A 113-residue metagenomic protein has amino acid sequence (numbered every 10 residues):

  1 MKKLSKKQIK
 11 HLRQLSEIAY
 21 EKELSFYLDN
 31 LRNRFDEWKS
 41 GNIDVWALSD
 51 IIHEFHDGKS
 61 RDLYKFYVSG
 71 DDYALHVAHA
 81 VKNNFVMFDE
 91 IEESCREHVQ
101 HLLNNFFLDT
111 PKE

Functional and structural regions predicted by a protein language model:
M1-E113: Acidic, Ser/Pro/Thr-rich low-complexity regulatory regions and the short amphipathic helical interaction modules they
